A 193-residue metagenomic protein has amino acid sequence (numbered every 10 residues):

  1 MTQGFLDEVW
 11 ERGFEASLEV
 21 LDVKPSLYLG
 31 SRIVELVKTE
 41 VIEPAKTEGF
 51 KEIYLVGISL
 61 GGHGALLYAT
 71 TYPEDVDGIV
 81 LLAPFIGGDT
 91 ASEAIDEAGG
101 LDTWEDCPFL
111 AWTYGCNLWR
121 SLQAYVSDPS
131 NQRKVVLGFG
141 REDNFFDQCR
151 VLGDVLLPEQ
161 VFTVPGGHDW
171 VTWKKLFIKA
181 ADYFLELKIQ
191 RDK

Functional and structural regions predicted by a protein language model:
M1-K193: Non-catalytic cap/lid and distal C-terminal segments of serine-dependent acyl enzymes
